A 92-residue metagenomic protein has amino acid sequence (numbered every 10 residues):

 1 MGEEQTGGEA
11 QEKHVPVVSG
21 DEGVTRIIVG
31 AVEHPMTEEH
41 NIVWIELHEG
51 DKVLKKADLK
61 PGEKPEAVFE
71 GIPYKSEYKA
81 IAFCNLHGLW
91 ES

Functional and structural regions predicted by a protein language model:
M1-V24: Transition segment at domain starts
R26-V29, P65-P73: Exposed aromatic-hydrophobic patches
V29-T37: Short amphipathic, basic-aromatic surface patches that mediate peripheral association with negatively charged
V43-H48: Beta-strand signatures of extracellular beta-sandwich domains
D51-A57: Surface-exposed loop/edge segments in extracytoplasmic proteins
L59-K64: A short, sequence-level motif marking secondary-structure junctions
K75-F83: Short, surface-exposed ligand- or partner-binding patches at beta-edge/loop junctions that are enriched in aromatics
N85-S92: Short acidic/polar inter-strand loop motif in beta-rich domains
